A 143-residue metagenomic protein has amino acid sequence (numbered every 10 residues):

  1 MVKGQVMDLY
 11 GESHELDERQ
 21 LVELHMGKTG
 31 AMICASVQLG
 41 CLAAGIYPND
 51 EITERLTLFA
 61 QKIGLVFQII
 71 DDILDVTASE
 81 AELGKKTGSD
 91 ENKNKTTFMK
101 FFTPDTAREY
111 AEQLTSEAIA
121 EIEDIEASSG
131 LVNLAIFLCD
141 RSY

Functional and structural regions predicted by a protein language model:
M1-Y143: All-alpha prenyltransferase/terpene-synthase fold signal
